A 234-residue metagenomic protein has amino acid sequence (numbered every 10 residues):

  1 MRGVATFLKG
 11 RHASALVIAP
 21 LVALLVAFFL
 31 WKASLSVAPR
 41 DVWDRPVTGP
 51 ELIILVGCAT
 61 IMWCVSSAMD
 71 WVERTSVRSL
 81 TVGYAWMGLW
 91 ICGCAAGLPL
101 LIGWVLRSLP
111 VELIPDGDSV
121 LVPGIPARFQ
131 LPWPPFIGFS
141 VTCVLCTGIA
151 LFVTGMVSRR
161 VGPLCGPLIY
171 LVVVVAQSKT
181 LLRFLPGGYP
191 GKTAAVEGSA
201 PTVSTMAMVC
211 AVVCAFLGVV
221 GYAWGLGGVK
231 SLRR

Functional and structural regions predicted by a protein language model:
G3-R11, W31-D41, F129, M156-V157 (+1 more regions): Terminal transmembrane helical anchor/hairpin motif
T6-V22, G49-L55: Alpha-helical transmembrane segments of integral membrane proteins, especially early/N-terminal helices
H12-L21, F28-L30, T75, R128: Charged, low-complexity, helix/coiled-coil-prone segments
L16-P20, L52, S140-C143, M206 (+1 more regions): Alpha-helical transmembrane segments
A23-W63, S67, W86-P167: Secretory targeting signals
V65-S79: Membrane-helix interface/capping segments
